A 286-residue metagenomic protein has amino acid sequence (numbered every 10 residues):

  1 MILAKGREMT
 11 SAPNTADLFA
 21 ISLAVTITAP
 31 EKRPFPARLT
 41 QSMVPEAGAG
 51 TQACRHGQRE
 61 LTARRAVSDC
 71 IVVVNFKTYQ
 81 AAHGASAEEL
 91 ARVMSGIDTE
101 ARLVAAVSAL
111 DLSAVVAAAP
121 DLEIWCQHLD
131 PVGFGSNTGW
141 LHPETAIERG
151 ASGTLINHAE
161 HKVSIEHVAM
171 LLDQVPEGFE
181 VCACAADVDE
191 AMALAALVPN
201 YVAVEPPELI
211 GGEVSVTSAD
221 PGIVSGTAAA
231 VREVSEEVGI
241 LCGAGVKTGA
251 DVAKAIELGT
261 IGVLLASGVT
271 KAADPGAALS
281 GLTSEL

Functional and structural regions predicted by a protein language model:
L61-L141, A191-V198: Conserved N-terminal beta1-alpha1 strand-loop-helix module at the mouth
K77, S108, A146, E205 (+2 more regions): Conserved, mostly hydrophobic/aromatic
A109-I124, L171-C182, D220-E236, L282-L286: Alpha-helix-loop-beta-strand connector modules within alpha/beta enzyme cores
E123-M170: Glycine/small-residue-rich loop that forms an oxyanion/phosphate-binding "nest" at active or ligand-binding sites
T154-V163, V202-V214, L258-G276: Glycine-rich phosphate-binding active-site loops on the catalytic face of alpha/beta enzymes
L171, V216-T217, V269-L286: C-terminal helical cap(s) of enzyme catalytic domains, especially alpha/beta-barrels
C182-V234, L241: Active-site rim beta-loop-alpha module in soluble metabolic enzymes
V188-V198, V246-T260: Catalytic cores of alpha/beta
